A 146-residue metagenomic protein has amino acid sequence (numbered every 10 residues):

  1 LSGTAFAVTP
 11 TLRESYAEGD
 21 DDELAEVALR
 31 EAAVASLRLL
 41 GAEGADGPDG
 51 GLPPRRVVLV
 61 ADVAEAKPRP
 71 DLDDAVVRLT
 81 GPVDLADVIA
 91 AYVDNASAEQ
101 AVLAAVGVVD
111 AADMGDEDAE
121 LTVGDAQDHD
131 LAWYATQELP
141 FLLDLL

Functional and structural regions predicted by a protein language model:
L1-L24: Long, hydrophobic N-terminal alpha-helical segment
G3-F6, L24-G44, I89-D94, L103 (+1 more regions): A broadly tuned "polar low-complexity/structure-edge" signature
D21-L85: Ordered, amphipathic secondary-structure segments that act as subunit-interaction surfaces in large macromolecular
A61, E65-L146: Glycine-rich, aromatic-bearing surface loops/beta-hairpins
